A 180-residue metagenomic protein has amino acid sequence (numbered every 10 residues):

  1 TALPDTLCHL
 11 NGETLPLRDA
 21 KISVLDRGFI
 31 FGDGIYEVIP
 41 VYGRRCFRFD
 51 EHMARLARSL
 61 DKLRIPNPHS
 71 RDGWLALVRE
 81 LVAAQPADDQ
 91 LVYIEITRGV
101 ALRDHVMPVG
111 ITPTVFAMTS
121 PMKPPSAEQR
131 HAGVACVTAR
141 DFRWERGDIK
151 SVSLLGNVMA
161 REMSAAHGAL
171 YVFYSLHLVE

Functional and structural regions predicted by a protein language model:
T1-F173, H177: Conserved alpha/beta cores of soluble small-molecule-handling proteins
E180: Glycine-rich phosphate/ribose-binding loops and adjacent secondary-structure elements that form binding surfaces
